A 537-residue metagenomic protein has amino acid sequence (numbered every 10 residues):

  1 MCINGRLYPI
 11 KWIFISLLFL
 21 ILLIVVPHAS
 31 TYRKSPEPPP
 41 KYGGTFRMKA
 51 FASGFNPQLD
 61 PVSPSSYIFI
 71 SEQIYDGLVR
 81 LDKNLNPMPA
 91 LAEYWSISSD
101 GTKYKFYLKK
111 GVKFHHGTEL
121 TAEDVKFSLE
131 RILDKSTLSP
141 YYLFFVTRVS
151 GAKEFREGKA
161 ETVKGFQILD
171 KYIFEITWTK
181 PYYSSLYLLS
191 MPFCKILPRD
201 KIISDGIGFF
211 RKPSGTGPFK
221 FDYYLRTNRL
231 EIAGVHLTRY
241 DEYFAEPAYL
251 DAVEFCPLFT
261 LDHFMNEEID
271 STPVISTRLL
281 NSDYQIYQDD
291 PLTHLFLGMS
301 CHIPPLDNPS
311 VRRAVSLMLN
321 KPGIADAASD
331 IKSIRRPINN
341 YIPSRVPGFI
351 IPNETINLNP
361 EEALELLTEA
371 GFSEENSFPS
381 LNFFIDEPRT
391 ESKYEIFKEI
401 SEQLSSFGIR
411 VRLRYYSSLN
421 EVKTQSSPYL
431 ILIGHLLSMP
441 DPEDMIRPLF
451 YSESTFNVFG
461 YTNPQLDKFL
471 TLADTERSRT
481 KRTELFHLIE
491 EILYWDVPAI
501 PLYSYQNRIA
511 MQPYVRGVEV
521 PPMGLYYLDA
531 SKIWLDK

Functional and structural regions predicted by a protein language model:
M48, R229-A233, T368-L437: Ligand/substrate-recognition segments at binding pockets and active sites
K49-S99, E130, T137, S214: N-terminal lobe/hinge region of extracytoplasmic solute-binding protein
Y94-F144, P305: Aromatic- and charge-enriched surface segment that lines or borders ligand/interaction sites
K126, Y141-D200: Surface-exposed binding/hinge segments that line and control ligand-binding clefts or catalytic entry sites
W178-A248, A252, F259, E365: Gly/Pro-rich hinge or "lid" segments in bacterial periplasmic/extracellular proteins
S333-A370, E387-Y394: Structural transition elements
R412-E421, M445-P513, K537: Extracytoplasmic/peripheral linker and loop segments enriched in polar/acidic and small residues with frequent Thr/Pro
I509-K537: Long beta-strand-rich cores associated with HINT superfamily self-processing modules
